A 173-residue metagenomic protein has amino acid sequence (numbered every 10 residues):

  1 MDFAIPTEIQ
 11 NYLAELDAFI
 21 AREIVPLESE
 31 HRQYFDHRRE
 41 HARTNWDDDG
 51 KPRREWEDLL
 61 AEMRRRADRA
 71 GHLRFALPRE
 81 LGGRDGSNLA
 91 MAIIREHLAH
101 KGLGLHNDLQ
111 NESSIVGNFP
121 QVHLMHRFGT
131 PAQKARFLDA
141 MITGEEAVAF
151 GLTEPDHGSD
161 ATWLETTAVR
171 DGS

Functional and structural regions predicted by a protein language model:
M1-E112, A132-T143: Amphipathic, small/basic residue-rich leader segments at the start of a protein or domain
D48, V122-H123, T153: Short alpha-helix boundary/capping motifs
F75-L77, I115-N118, A149: Short beta-strands and strand-loop turn motifs
G83-R84, F128-S173: Glycine-rich, Trp-frequent "lid" loop and neighboring beta-strands that shape and gate the flavin cofactor pocket
L109-A132, G158: N-terminal glycine-rich flavin-associated loop
